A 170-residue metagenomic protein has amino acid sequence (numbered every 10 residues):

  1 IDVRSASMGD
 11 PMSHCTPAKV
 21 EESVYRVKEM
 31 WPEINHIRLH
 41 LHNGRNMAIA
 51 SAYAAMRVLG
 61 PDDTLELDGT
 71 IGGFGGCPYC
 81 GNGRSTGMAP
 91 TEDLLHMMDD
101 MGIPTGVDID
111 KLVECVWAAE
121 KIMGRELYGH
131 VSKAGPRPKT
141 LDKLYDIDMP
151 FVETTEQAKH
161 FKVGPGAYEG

Functional and structural regions predicted by a protein language model:
I1-G170: Catalytic cores and adjacent flexible loops of soluble metabolic enzymes that perform enolate/carbanion chemistry on
